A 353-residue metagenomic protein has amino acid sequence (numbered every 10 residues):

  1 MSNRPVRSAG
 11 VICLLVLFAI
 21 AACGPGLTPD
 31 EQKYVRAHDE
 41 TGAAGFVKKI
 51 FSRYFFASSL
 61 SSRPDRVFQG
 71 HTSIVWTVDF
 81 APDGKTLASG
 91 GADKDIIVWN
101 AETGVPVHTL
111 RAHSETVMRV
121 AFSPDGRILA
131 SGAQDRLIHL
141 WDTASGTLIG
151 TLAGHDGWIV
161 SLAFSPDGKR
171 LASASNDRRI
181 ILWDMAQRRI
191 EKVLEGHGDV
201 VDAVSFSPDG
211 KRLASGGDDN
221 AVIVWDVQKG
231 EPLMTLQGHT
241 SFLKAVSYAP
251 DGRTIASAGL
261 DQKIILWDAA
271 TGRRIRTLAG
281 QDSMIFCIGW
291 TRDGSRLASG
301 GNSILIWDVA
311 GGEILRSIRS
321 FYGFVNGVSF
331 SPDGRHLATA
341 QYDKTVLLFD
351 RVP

Functional and structural regions predicted by a protein language model:
R36-S61: Blade/loop signatures of beta-propeller domains
F56, P64-G70, P106-A112, L148-G154 (+4 more regions): Short C-terminal beta-strands that terminate individual repeats in beta-propeller domains, predominantly WD40 blades
S73-W76, D93-I97, E115-M118, D135-H139 (+10 more regions): Short coil/turn segments within WD40 beta-propeller repeats
P82-D83, P124-D125, P166-D167, P208-D209 (+3 more regions): Residue-level detector of Asp-centered blade-edge/turn motifs that repeat once per structural unit in beta-propeller
A101-G104, T143-G146, M185-R188, V227-G230 (+3 more regions): Short loop/turn segments that connect beta-strands within beta-propeller blades
N326-P353: Blade-level signature of beta-propeller repeat domains, shared across WD40, Kelch, NHL, RCC1 and BNR/Asp-box propellers
